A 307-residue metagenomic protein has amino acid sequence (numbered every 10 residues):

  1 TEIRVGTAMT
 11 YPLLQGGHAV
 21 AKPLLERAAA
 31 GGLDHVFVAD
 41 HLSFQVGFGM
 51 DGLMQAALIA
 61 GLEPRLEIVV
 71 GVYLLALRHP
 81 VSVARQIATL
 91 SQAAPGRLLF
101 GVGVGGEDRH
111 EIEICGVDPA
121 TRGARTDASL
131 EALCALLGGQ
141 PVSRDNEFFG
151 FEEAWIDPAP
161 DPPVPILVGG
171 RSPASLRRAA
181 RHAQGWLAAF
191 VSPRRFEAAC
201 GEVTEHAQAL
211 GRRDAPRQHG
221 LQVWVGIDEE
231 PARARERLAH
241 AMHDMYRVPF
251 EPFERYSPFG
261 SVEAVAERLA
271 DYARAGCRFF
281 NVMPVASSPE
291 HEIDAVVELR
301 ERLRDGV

Functional and structural regions predicted by a protein language model:
T1-V307: Active-site-adjacent structural elements that line small-molecule/cofactor binding pockets in enzymes
